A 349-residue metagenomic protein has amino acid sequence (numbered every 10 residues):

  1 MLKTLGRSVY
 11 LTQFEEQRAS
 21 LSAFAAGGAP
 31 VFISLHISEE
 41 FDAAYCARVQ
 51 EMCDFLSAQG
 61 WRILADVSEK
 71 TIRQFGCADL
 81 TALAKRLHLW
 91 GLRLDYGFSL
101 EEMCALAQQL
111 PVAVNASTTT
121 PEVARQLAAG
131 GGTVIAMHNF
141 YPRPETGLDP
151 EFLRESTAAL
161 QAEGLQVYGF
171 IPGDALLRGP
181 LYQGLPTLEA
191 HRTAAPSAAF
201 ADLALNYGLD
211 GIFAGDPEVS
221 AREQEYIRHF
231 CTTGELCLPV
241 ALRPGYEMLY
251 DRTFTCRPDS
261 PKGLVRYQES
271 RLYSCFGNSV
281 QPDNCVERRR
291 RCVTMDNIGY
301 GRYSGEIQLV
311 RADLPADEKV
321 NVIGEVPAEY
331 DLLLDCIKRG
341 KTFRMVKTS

Functional and structural regions predicted by a protein language model:
M1-K3, T348-S349: Short, Lys/Arg-enriched, disordered terminal segments
L2-T133, F140: Active-site beta->alpha loop and helix N-cap motifs at the rims of alpha/beta catalytic domains
G6-V9, G76-L87, A105-T119, L160-G164 (+3 more regions): Short secondary-structure transition/capping segments
M52-L56, F75, I171-L176, R266-Y273: A broad, low-specificity signal for short, low-complexity segments enriched in glycine/proline and polar/charged
A65-T81, S99-C104, F152-E155, L205-A214 (+1 more regions): Electropositive, surface-exposed helix/loop patches at the edges of structured domains that serve as adaptable
N115-P244: Catalytic alpha/beta core domains of metabolic enzymes, predominantly
P244-S349: C-terminal functional modules
